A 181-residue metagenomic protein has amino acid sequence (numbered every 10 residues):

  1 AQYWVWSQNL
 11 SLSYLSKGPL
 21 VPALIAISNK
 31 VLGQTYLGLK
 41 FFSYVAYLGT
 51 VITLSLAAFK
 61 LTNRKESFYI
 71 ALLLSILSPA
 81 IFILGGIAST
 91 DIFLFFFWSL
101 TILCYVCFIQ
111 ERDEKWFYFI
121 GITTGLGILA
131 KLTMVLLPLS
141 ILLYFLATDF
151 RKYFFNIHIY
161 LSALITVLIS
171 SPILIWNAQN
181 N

Functional and structural regions predicted by a protein language model:
N9, A71, W116-K131, I165-L168: Membrane-interface alpha helices of multi-pass inner-membrane proteins
P19-A23, L32-I52, I70, L84 (+1 more regions): Loop-to-helix entry region of an early transmembrane alpha helix in multi-pass inner-membrane enzymes
G49-L77, F95-F96: Transmembrane-helix signature of polytopic, membrane-embedded enzymes that assemble or transfer cell-envelope glycans
F59-K65, T101-W116, R151: Membrane-interface transmembrane helices that cradle and orient dolichyl/undecaprenyl
F68-P79, T124, I128, L142: Short helix- or helix-capping micro-motifs that position conserved polar/aromatic residues at function-defining sites
A80-L94: Short acidic/glycine- and proline-prone juxtamembrane loop motifs at membrane-interface regions of multi-pass membrane
C104-G125, N156-Y160, L164: Short hydrophobic alpha-helices at membrane interfaces in multi-pass membrane enzymes
L126, V135-N181: Transmembrane-lumen/periplasm boundary regions of multi-pass, lipid-linked membrane glycan transferases
